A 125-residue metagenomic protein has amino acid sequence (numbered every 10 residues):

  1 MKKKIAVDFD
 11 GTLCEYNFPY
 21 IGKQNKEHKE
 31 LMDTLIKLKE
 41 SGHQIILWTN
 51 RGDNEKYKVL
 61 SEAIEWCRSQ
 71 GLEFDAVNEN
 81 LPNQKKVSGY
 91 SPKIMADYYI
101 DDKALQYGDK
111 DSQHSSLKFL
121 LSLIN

Functional and structural regions predicted by a protein language model:
M1-N83: Alpha-helical substrate-recognition element adjacent to the catalytic core
Q44, K58-N125: C-terminal cap/substrate-recognition subdomain and adjoining C-terminal extension of metal-dependent phosphatase-like
